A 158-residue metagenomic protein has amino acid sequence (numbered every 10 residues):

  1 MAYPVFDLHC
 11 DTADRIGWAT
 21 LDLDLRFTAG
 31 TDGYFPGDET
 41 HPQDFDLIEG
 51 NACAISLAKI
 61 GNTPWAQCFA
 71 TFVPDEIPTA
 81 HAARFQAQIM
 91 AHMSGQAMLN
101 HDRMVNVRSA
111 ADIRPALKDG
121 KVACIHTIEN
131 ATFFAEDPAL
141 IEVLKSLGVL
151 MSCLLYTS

Functional and structural regions predicted by a protein language model:
M1-A66: An N-terminally biased module of ancient metal coordination in phosphate/nucleic-acid-related enzymes
E49-E142: A metal-dependent hydrolase metal-coordination microenvironment
V143-L150: Glycine-rich active-site/cofactor-binding loop and its immediate structural neighborhood
C153: Caspase-like (clan CD) cysteine peptidase catalytic core
Y156-T157: Conserved small/polar residues in nucleotide/adenosyl-binding loops
